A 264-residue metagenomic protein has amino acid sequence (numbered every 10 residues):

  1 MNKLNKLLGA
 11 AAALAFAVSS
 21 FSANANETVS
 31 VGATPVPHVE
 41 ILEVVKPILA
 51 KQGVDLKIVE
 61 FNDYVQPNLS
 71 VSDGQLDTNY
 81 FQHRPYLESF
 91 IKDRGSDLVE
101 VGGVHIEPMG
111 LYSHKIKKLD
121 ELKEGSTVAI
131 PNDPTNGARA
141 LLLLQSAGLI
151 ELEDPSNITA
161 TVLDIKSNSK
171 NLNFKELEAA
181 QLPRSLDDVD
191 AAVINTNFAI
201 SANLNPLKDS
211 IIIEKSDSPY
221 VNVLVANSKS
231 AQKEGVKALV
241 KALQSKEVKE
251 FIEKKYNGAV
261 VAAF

Functional and structural regions predicted by a protein language model:
N26-V36, V54-E60, T127-V128: Short, well-ordered beta-strand elements
I58-L69, S156-R184: Short helix-initiation/N-cap motifs at beta->coil->alpha
Y64-G95, K117, A199-N203: Pocket-flanking alpha-helical
S72-Q82, S126, L149, K170-N173 (+1 more regions): Alpha-to-beta junction loops
S89-V101, I116, D188, V193 (+1 more regions): Ligand-binding "clamshell"
V101-I150, K249: A conserved helix-loop-strand patch within extracytoplasmic ligand-binding domains of the periplasmic binding
G103-Y112, I200-G235, V240, V261-F264: Periplasmic-binding protein-like
A138-Q145, L243-A263: Periplasmic-binding protein-like
